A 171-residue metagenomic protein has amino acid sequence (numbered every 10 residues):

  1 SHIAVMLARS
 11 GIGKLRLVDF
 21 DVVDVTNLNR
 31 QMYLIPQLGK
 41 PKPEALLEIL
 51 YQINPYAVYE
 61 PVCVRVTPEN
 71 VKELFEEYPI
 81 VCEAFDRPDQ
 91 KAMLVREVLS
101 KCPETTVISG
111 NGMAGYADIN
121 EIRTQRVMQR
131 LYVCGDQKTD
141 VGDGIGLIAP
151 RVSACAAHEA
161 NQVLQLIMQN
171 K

Functional and structural regions predicted by a protein language model:
S1-K171: Adenine nucleotide-associated cytosolic modules
